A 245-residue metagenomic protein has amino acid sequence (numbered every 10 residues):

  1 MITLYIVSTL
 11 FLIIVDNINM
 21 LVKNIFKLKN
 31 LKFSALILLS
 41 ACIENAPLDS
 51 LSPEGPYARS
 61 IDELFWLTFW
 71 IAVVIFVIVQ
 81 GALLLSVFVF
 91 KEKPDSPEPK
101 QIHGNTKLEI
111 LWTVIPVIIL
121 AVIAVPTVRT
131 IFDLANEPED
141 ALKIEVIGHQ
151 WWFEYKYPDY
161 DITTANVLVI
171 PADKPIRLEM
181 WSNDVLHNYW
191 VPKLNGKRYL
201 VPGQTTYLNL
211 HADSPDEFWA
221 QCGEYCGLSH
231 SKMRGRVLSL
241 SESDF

Functional and structural regions predicted by a protein language model:
I2-N45: N-terminal secretory/membrane targeting signals
I14, K32, L38, L84 (+1 more regions): Hydrophobic membrane-targeting signal helices
N17, F76-F90: Alpha-helical transmembrane segments
L21, S60-I78: Membrane-entry segments of alpha-helical transmembrane domains in multi-pass membrane proteins
S40, I71, I115: Single, functionally critical "micro-switch" positions that shape active/binding sites and transmembrane helices
I43-F65, V87-F245: Non-transmembrane, membrane-proximal soluble domains of secreted or membrane proteins
V74-A82, I115-V122: Residue-level signal for the membrane-embedded core of alpha-helical transmembrane segments, especially mid-helix
